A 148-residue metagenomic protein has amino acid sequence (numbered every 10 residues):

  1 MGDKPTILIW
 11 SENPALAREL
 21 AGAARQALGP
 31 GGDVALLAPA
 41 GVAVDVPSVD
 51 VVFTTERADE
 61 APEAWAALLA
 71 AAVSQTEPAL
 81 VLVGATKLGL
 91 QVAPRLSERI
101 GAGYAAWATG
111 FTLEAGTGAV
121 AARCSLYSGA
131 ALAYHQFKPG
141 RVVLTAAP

Functional and structural regions predicted by a protein language model:
M1-P148: N-terminal glycine-rich FAD/FM-binding segment characteristic of electron-transfer flavoproteins
